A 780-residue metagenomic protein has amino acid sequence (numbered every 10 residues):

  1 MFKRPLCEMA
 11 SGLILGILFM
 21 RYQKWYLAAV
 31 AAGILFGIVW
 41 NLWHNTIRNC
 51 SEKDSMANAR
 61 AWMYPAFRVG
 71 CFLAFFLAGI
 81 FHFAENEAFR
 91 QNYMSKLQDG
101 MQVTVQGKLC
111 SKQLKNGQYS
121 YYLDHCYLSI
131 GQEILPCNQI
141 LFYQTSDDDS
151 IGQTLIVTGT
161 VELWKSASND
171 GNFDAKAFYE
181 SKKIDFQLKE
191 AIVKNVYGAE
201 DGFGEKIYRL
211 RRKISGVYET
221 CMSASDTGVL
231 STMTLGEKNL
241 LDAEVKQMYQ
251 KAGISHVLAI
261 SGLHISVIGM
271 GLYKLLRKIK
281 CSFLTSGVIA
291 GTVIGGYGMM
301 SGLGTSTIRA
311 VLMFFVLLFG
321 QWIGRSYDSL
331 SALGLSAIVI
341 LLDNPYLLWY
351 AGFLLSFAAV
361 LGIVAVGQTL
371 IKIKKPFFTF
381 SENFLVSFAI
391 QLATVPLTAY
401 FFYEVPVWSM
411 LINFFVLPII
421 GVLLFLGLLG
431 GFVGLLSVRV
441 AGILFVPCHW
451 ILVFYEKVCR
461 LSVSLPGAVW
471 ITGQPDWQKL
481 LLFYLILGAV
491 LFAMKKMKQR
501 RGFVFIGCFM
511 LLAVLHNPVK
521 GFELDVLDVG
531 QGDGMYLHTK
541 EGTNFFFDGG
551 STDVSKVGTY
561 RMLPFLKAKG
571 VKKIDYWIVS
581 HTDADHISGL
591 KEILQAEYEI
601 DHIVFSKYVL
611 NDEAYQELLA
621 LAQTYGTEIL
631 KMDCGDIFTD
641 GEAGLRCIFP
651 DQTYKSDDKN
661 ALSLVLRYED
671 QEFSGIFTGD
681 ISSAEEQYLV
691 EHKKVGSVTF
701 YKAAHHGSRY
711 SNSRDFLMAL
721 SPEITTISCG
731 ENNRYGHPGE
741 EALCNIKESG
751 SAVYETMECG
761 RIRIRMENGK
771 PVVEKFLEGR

Functional and structural regions predicted by a protein language model:
M1-A10, F402, V416-G421, G434: Membrane-anchoring/interfacial helices and their immediately flanking loops in integral membrane proteins
M1-Y93, R309, F357, L480 (+1 more regions): N-terminal leader/targeting segments
F2, S11, S181-M313, L318 (+6 more regions): Aromatic-rich juxtamembrane segments at the membrane interface
R4, E8, M20, I47 (+8 more regions): Hydrophobic alpha-helical transmembrane segments in multi-pass membrane proteins
G16, G107, G352, T394 (+3 more regions): Residue-level signal for inorganic ion chemistry
M56, W62, F72-H256, Y560-P564 (+3 more regions): Membrane-interface helix/helix-cap signal primarily in integral membrane proteins
C126-E133, Y143-T160, G171, F178-Y179 (+4 more regions): Non-globular, low-confidence helical/coil segments that flank catalytic cores
F203-M222, V229, E237, V245 (+12 more regions): Hydrophobic alpha-helical segments of integral membrane proteins, encompassing both true transmembrane helices
